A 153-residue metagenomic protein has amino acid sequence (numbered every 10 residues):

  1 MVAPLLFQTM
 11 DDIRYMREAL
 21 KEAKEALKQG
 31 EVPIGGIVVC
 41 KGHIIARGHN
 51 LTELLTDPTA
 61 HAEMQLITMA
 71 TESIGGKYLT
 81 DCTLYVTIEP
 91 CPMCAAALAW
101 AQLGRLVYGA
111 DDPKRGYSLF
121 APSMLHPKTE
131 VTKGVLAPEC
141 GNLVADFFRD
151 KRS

Functional and structural regions predicted by a protein language model:
V2-A26, P90-S153: Zinc-dependent deaminase
A19, A23-A26, G36, A46 (+2 more regions): Small-residue (primarily alanine) positions within well-ordered alpha-helices, especially packing/interaction faces
I34-G42: Short beta-strand scaffold segments in enzyme catalytic cores
C40-K41, T68, T80: A cytosolic small-molecule/anion-sensing beta-strand core signal
I45-T52, K128: Short beta->alpha transition motifs characteristic of CBS
L51-M64: A short, polar/charged loop-to-alpha-helix boundary motif
T52, V86, A110: Residues that line or immediately flank small-molecule/substrate-binding pockets and catalytic motifs
G76-I88: Immediate flanking context of iron-sulfur cluster ligation sites
